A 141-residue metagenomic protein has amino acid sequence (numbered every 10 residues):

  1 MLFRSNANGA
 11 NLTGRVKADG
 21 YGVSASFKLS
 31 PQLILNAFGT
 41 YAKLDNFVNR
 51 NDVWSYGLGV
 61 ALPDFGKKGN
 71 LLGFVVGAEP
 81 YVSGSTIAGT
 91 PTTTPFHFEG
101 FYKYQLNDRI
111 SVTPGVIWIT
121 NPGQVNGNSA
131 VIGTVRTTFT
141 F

Functional and structural regions predicted by a protein language model:
F3, Q32-A37, F65-L72, L106-P114: Repeated loop/turn-to-beta-strand initiation elements of outer-membrane beta-barrel proteins
F3-N11, Y41-V48, E79-T86, I119-Q124: Sequence/structural signature of outer-membrane beta-barrel proteins
K17-Y21, R50-Y56, T94-F98, N128-G133: Residues that define the transmembrane beta-barrel architecture of outer-membrane proteins
G22-A42, V112, T134-T138: Surface-exposed extracellular loop regions of Gram-negative outer-membrane beta-barrel proteins
F27, L62-D64, Y104, W118 (+1 more regions): Residue-level signature of outer-membrane beta-barrel architecture
A37-Y41, L58, F74-A78, P114-W118: Transmembrane beta-barrel strands of outer-membrane/channel proteins
V60, S129-F141: Outer-membrane beta-barrel "beta-signal"
A61-D108: C-terminal hydrophobic structural anchor segments that stabilize assembly/packing rather than catalytic chemistry
